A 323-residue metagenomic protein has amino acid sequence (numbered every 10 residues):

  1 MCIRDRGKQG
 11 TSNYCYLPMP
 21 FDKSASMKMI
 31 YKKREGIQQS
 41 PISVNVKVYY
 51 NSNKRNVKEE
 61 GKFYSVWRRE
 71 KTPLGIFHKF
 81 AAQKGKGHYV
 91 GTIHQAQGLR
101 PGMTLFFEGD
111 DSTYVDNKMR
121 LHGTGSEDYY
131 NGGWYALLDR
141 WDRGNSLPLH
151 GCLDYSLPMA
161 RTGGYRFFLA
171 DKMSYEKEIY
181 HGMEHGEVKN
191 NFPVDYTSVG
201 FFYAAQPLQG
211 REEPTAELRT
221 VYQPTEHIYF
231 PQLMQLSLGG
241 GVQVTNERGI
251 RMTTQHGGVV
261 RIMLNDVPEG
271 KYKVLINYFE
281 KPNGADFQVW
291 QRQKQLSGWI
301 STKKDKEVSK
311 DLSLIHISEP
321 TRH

Functional and structural regions predicted by a protein language model:
M1-D5, I315-T321: Residue-level detector of conserved catalytic or cofactor/ligand-binding positions in enzyme active sites
R4-E226, Y278: Beta-strand-centric surfaces of beta-sandwich/beta-rich domains
D110-T113, G284-Q295: Short, surface-exposed beta-strand/strand-loop-strand elements in extracellular ectodomains
G123-Y130, Q295-K306: Solvent-exposed serine/threonine-rich low-complexity stretches and specific carbohydrate-binding patches
T215-D266: Glycan-recognition and processing domains
M263, L275-F279: Short edge beta-strand/loop segments characteristic of extracellular beta-sandwich folds
P268-G270: A glycine-anchored, Pro-Gly-centered beta-turn/N-cap motif
Y272-V274, R322-H323: A short tyrosine-centered beta-strand micro-motif
